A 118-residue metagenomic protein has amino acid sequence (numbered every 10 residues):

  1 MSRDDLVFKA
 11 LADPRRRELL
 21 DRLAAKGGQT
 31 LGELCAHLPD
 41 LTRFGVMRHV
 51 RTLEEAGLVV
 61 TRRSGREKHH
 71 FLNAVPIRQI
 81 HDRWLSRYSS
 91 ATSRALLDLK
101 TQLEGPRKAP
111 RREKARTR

Functional and structural regions predicted by a protein language model:
M1-R3, R22-P39, R51-V60, F71-R118: C-terminal regulatory/oligomerization modules of transcriptional regulators
D5, D13-R17, R43: Short alpha-helical elements of helix-turn-helix
F8, R17-L23: Hydrophobic residues on short alpha-helical segments
A10, A24-K26, E67: Hydrophobic/basic alpha-helical segments enriched in Actinobacteria
R63-H69: Short, Lys/Arg-rich nucleic-acid/phosphate-binding segment
